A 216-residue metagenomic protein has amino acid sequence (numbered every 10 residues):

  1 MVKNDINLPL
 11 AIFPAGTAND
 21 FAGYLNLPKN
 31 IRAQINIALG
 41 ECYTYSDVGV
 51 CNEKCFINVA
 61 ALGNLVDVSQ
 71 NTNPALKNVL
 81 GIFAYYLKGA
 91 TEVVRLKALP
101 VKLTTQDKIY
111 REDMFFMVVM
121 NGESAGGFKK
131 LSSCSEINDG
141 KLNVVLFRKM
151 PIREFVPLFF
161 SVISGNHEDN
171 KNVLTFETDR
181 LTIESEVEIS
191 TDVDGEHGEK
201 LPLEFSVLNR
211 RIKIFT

Functional and structural regions predicted by a protein language model:
K3-F115: Catalytic core of DAGKc-family lipid kinases
A61, L65, V118-S132, H197: Glycine-rich phosphate/pyrophosphate-binding beta-alpha loops
L65-V68, R111-D113, A125-F128, I152-F155: Short acidic/glycine-rich loop or secondary-structure boundary segments that cap or lie
L76-A84, S133-R153: Gly/Ser/Thr-rich active-site loops/lids in small-molecule metabolic enzymes that frequently grip phosphoryl groups
K97-L99, D113-F115, N138-N143, E177-D179: A generic structural signal for short beta-strands and their flanking turns/coil linkers
T105, R111, E136, L146-T216: ATP/nucleoside-binding phosphotransfer catalytic cores, i.e., glycine-rich phosphate-binding loops
Q106, F115, V119-S124, F147-M150: Histidine- and/or cysteine-centered catalytic micro-motif in compact active-site loops
